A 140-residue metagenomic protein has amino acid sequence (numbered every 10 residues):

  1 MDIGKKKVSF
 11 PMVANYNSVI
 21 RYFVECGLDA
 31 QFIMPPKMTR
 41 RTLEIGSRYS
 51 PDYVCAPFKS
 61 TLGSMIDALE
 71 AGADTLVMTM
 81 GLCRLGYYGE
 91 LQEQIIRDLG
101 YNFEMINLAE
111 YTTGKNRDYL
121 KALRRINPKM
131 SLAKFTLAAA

Functional and structural regions predicted by a protein language model:
M1-A140: An N-terminal assembly and electron-transfer interface module characteristic of large anaerobic redox and radical
